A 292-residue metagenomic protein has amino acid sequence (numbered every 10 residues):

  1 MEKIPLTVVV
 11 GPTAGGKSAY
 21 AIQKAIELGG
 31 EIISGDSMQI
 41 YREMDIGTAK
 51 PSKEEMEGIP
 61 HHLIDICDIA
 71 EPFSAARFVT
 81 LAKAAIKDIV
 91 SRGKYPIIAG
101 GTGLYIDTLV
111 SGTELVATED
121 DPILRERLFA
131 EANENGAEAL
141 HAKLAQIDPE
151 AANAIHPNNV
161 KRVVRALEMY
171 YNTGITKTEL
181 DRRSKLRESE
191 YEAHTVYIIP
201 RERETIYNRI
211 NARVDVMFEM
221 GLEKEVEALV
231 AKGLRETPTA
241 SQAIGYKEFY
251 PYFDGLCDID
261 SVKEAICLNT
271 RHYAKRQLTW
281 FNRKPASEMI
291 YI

Functional and structural regions predicted by a protein language model:
M1-I292: Phosphate/pyrophosphate-binding catalytic cores of soluble transferases and nucleic-acid-acting enzymes
